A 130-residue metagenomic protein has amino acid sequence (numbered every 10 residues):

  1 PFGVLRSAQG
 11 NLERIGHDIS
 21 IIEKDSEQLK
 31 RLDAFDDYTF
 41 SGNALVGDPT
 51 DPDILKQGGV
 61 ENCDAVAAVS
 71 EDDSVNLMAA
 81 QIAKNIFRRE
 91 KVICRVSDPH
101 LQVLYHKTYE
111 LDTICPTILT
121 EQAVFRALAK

Functional and structural regions predicted by a protein language model:
P1-K130: Cytosolic regulatory regions of ion transport systems
